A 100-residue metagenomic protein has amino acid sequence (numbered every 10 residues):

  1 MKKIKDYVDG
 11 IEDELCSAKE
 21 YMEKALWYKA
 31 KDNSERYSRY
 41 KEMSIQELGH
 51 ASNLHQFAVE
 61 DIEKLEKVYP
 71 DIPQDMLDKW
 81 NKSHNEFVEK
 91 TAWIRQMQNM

Functional and structural regions predicted by a protein language model:
M1-M100: Non-heme di-metal
